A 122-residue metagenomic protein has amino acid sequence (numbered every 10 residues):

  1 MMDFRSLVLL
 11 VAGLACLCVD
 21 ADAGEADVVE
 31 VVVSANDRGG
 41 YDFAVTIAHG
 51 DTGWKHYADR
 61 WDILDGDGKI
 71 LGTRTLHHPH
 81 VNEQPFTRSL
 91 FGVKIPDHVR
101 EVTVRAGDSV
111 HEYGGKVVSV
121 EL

Functional and structural regions predicted by a protein language model:
M1-V8: Bacterial N-terminal signal peptides that target proteins for export
V8-C16: Bacterial N-terminal signal peptides
V19-A23: Sec/Tat signal peptide C-region and signal peptidase I cleavage site
G24-A58: Short, surface-exposed binding/anchoring microloops in extracellular/periplasmic proteins
A35-G39, I63-I70, K94-R100: A short, structured loop/turn motif at beta-sheet edges
H56-V81: The feature marks short-to-medium sequence segments in extracytoplasmic or secretory-pathway proteins
G72-E101, G107-E112: Short, solvent-exposed, Trp/other aromatic-anchored flexible loops in extracytoplasmic proteins
Y113-L122: Edge beta-strands of extracellular beta-sandwich domains
